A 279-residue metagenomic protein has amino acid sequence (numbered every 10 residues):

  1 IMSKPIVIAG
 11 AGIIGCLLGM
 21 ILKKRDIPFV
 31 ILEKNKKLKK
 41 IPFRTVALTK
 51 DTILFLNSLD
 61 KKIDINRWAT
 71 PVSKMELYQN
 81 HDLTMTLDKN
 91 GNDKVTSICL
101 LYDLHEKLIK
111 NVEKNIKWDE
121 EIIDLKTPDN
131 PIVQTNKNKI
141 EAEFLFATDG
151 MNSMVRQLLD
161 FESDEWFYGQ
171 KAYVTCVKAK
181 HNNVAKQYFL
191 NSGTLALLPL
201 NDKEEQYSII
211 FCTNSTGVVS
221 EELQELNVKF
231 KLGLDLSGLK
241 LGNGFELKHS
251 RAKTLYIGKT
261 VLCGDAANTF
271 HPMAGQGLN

Functional and structural regions predicted by a protein language model:
M2-I14: Beta1/beta-strand and adjacent pyrophosphate-binding region of the FAD-binding site in flavoprotein oxidoreductases
P5, P28, Q206: Residues at the starts of beta-strands that form the adenosine-phosphate
A9, I21-R44: Glycine-rich FAD pyrophosphate-binding loop
I14, K37, N152: Conserved Rossmann-like nucleotide-cofactor binding loop
R44-R67: N-terminal glycine-rich dinucleotide-binding loop that anchors FAD/FMN and/or NAD(P) in oxidoreductases
L54-S58, W68-L158, W166-K171: Conserved N-terminal helical subregion
L145, M151-G242: Conserved FAD-binding catalytic core of PHBH/FMO-like flavoproteins
G217-N279: FAD/FMN-dependent oxidoreductases across multiple families
